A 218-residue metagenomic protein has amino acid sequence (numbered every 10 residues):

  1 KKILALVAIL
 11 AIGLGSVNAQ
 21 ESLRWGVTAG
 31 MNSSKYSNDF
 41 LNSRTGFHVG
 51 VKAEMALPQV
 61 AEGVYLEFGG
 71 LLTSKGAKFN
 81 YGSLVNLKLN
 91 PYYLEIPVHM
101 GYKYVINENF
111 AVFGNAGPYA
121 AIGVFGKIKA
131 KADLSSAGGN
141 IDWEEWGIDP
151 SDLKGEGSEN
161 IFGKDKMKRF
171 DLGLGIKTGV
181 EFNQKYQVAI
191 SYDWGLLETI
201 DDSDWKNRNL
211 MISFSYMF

Functional and structural regions predicted by a protein language model:
I3-I12: Sec-dependent N-terminal signal peptides
L14-A19: Sec/Tat signal peptide C-region and signal peptidase I cleavage site
E21-L23, S43-F47, N90-I96, F110 (+2 more regions): Residues that define the transmembrane beta-barrel architecture of outer-membrane proteins
R24-G26, N32-K35, F40-L94: Glycine- and aromatic-enriched membrane insertion/assembly motifs of diderm outer-membrane and organelle channel
V27-M31, V49-M55, G70-L72, I96-Y102 (+4 more regions): Residues on the lipid-exposed face of transmembrane beta-strands in outer-membrane beta-barrel proteins
K35-S43, K75-Y92, G123-D171, S203: Extracellular/periplasm-exposed beta-strand and loop segments of Gram-negative cell-envelope proteins, dominated by
Q59-V64, F110, Q184-I190: Repeated loop/turn-to-beta-strand initiation elements of outer-membrane beta-barrel proteins
L71, K75-K78, P91, S151-K154 (+1 more regions): Predominantly the C-terminal beta-signal and adjacent terminal strand-loop region of outer-membrane beta-barrel
